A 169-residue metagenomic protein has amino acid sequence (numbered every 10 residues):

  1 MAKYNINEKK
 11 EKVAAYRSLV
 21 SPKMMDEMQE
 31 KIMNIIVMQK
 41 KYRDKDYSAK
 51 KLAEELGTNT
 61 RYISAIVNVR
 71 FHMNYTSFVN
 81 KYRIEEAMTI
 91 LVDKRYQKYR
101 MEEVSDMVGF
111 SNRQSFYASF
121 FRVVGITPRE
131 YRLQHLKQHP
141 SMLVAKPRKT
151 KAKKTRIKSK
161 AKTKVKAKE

Functional and structural regions predicted by a protein language model:
A2-K94, K98, E102-E103, S119-R122 (+3 more regions): Membrane-proximal linker segments that couple transmembrane helices to downstream signaling/catalytic modules
T58, F110-S111: The short coil/loop that forms the "turn" connecting the two helices of the helix-turn-helix
R61, R113-Q114: Key DNA-contact positions within bacterial/archaeal DNA-binding proteins
D106: Conserved short loop/turn motifs at secondary-structure junctions
K162-K164: Long, intrinsically disordered low-complexity tandem-repeat segments
